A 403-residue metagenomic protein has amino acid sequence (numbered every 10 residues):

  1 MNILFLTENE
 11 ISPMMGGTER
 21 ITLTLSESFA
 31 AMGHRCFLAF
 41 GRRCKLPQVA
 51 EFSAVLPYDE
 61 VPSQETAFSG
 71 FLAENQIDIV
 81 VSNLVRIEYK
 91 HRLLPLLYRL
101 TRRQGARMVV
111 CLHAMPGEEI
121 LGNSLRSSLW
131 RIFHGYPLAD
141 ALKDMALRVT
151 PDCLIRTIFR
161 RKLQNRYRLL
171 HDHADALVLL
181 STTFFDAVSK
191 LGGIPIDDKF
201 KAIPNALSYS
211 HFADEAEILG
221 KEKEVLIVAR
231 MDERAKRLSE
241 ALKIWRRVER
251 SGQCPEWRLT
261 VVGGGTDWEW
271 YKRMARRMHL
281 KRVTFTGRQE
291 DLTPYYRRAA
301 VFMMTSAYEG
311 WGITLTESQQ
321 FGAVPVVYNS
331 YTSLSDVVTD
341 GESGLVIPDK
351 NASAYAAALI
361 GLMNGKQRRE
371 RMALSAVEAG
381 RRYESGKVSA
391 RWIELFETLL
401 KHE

Functional and structural regions predicted by a protein language model:
E8-M15, I21-S63, F184, G265-D267: N-terminal strand-loop element at the rim of the active site of nucleotide-sugar-dependent glycosyltransferases
R20, T24, K223, D232-E249 (+2 more regions): A conserved mid-protein helix/loop that constitutes part of the nucleotide-sugar donor-binding site
I155-K199: A short, active-site helix/loop in glycosyltransferases that binds the activated sugar's phosphate group
S189-K190, P195, K201-E222, P294 (+1 more regions): Acidic anion/phosphate-binding donor-loop and adjacent secondary structure in glycosyltransferase catalytic cores
Y271-R288: Nucleotide-activated donor-binding/catalytic signature segment of Leloir-type glycosyltransferases, i.e., the conserved
R288-Q289, P294-A299, W392: Short alpha-helical donor nucleotide-sugar binding micro-motif in glycosyltransferases
A307: Aromatic "clamp/platform" in nucleotide-sugar-dependent glycosyltransferases that forms part of the donor/acceptor
Y328-N329, T339-G341, L345-A352, G361-K366: Conserved acidic donor-binding segment of nucleotide-sugar-dependent glycosyltransferases
